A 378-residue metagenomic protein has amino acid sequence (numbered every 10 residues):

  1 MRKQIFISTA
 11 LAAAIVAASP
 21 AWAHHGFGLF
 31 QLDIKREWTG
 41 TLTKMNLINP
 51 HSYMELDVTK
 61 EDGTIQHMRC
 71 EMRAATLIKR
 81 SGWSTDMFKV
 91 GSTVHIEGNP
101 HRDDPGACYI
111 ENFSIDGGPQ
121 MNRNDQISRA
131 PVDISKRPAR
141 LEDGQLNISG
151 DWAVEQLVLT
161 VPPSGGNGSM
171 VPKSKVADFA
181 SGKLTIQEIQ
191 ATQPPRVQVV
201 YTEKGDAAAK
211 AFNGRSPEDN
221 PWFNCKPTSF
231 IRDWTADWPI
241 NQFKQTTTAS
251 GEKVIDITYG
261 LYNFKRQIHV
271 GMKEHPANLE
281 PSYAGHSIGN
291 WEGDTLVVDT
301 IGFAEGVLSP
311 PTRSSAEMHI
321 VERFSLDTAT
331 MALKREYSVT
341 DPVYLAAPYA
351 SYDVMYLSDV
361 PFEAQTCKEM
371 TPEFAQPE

Functional and structural regions predicted by a protein language model:
M1-T9: Bacterial N-terminal signal peptides that target proteins for export
F6, G26-F27: Compositionally biased, intrinsically disordered low-complexity segments enriched in polar/proline residues
A21-A23: Boundary at the C-terminal end of the N-terminal hydrophobic targeting segment
F27-E378: PEST-like low-complexity, intrinsically disordered acidic/proline/serine-rich tracts that flank trafficking/processing
